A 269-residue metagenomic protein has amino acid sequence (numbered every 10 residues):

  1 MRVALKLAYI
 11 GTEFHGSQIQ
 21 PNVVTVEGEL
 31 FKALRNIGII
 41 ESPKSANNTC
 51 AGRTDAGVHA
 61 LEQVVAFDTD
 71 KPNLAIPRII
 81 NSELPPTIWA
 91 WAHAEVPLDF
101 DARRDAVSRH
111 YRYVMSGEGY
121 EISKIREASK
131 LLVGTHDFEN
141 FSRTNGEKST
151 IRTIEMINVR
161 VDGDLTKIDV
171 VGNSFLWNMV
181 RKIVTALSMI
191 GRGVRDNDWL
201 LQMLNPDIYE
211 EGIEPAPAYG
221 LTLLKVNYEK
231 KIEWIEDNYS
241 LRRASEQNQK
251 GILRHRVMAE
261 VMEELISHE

Functional and structural regions predicted by a protein language model:
M1-E269: Structured-RNA-binding interfaces characteristic of tRNA pseudouridine synthases
